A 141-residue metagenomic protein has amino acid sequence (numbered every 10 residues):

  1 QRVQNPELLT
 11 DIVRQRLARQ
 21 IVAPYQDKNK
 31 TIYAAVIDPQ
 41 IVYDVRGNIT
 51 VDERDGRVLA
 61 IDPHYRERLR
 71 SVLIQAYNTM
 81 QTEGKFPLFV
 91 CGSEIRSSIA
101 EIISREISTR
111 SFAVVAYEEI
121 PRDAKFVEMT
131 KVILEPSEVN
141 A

Functional and structural regions predicted by a protein language model:
Q1-A141: Divalent-cation
